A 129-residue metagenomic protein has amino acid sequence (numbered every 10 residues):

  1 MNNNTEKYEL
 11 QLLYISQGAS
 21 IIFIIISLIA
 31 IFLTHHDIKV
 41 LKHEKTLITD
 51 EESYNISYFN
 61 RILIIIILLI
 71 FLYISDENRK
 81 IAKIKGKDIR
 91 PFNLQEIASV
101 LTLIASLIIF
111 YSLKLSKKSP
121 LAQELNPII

Functional and structural regions predicted by a protein language model:
M1-I129: Short amphipathic, positively biased membrane-proximal segments that drive organelle/inner-membrane targeting
